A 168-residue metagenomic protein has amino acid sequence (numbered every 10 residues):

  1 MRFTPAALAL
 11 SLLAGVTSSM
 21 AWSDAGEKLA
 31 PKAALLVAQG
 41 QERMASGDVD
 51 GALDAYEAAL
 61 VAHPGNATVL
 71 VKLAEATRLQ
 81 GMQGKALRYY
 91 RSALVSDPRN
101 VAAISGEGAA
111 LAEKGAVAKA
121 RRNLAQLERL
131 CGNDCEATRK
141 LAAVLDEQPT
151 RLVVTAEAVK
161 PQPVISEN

Functional and structural regions predicted by a protein language model:
F3, G26-A33, A125-N168: Terminal, low-structured helical/coil segments at or just beyond the last alpha-helical repeat
V37, M44, V71-R78, A112: Position-specific recognition of the canonical hydrophobic site in helix A of tetratricopeptide repeat
A45-S46, L79-M82, E113-K114, L130 (+1 more regions): Register position in tetratricopeptide repeats
A59, S92-A93, Q126-L127: Canonical positions in the second alpha-helix
A62, S96-D97, R129-N133: Structural marker of alpha-solenoid helical repeat scaffolds
K72-L73, G106, K140-V144: Canonical tetratricopeptide repeat
